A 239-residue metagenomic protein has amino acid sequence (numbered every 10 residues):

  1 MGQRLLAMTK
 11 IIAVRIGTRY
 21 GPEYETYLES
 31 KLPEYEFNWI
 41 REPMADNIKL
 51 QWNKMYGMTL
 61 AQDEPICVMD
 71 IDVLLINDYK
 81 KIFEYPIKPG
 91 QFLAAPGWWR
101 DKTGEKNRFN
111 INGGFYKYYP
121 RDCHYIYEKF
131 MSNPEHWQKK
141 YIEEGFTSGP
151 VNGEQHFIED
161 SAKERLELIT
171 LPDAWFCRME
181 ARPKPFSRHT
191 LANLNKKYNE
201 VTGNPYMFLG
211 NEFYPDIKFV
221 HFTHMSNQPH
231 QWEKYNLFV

Functional and structural regions predicted by a protein language model:
L5, I11-E23, D122-V239: A glycosyltransferase accessory/donor-loop signature
M8-A13, F37, I66, G90-F92 (+1 more regions): Hydrophobic beta-strand segments of well-ordered beta-sheets in folded domains
G21-Y24, A45-W52: A short, glycine-/small-residue-rich helix N-cap motif at loop->alpha-helix starts within glycosyltransferase
L28-F37: Short, acidic, metal-binding catalytic loop of nucleotide-sugar glycosyltransferases
E36-D46: A short beta-strand-loop structural module common to alpha/beta enzyme folds
M44-K49, R100-D101, F176-A181, Q228: A short acidic, often aromatic-flanked loop/helix-cap motif at beta-alpha or helix-coil junctions that lines enzyme
L50-I111, Y116-R121: GT-A fold catalytic core of metal-dependent nucleotide-sugar glycosyltransferases, centered on the diacidic
